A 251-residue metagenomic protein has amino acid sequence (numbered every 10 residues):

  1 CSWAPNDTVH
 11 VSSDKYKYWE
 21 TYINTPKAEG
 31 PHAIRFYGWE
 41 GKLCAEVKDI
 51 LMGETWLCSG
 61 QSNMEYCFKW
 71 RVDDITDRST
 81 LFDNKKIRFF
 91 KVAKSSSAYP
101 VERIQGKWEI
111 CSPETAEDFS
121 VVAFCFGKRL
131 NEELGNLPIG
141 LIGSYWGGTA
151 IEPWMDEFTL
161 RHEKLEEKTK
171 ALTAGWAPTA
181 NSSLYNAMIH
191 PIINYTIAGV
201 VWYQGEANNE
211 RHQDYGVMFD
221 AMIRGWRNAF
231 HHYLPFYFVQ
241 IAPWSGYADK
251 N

Functional and structural regions predicted by a protein language model:
C1-N251: Cell-envelope and extracellular/periplasmic
